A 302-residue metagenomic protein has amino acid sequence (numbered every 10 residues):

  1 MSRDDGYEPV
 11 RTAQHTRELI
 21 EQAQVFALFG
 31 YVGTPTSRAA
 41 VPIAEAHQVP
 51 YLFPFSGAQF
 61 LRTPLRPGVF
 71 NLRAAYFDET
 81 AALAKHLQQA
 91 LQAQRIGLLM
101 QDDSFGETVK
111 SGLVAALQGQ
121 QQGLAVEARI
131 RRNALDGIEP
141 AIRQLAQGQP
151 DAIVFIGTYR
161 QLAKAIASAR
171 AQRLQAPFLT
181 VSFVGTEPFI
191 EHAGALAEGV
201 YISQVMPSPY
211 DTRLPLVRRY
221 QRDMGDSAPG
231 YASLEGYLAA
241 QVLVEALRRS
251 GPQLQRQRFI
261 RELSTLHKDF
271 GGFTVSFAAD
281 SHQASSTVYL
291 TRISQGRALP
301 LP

Functional and structural regions predicted by a protein language model:
M1-F60, R132-I138, R160-A163: Beta-alpha junction/loop-to-helix N-cap segments that form part of ligand/metal-binding clefts
S2-D5, F26, P67-R73, Q101 (+4 more regions): Second-shell loop/turn segments in exported
Q14, A58-F60, P67-R173, S208-R218 (+1 more regions): Extracellular/periplasmic Venus flytrap/periplasmic-binding protein
R17-V25, V41-V49, Q88-A93, V114 (+6 more regions): Sec-exported extracytoplasmic/periplasmic mature domains
L19-V32, L52-P54, R95-M100, Q149-Y159 (+3 more regions): Periplasmic-binding protein-like
H47, P64-V69, H192-E198: Ligand-binding "clamshell"
I166-Y237, S294-P300: Extracellular/periplasmic periplasmic-binding protein-like sensory domains
M224-S233, V244-A298: Segments of small-molecule ligand-sensing domains
